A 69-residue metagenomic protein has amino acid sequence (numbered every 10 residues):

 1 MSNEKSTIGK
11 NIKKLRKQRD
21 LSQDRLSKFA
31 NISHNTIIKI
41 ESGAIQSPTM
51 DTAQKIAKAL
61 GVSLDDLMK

Functional and structural regions predicted by a protein language model:
M1-T7: A detector for short, charged/polar N-terminal pre-domain segments
S6, K17-Q18, S47: Short amphipathic helical patch at the helix-1/turn junction of helix-turn-helix
K10-F29: Short basic helix-loop element that most often maps to the first helix and adjoining turn of HTH DNA-binding modules
I12, L26, I37-I40, L67: Conserved hydrophobic/aromatic packing and binding residues within compact polymer-binding modules
I32-Q46: Recognition helix of helix-turn-helix/homeodomain-like DNA-binding domains that insert into the DNA major groove
D51-D66: DNA major-groove recognition helix of helix-turn-helix/homeodomain DNA-binding modules
